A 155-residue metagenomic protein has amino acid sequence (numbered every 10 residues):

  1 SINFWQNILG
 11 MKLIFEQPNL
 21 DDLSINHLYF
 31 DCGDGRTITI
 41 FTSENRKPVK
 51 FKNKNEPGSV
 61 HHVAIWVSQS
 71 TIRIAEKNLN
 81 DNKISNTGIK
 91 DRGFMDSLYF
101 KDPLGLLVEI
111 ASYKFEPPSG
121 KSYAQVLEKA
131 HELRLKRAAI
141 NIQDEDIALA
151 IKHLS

Functional and structural regions predicted by a protein language model:
S1-I38: Core segments of cupin and vicinal oxygen chelate
N3, N7, R73-K77, D81: Replace "anionic and nucleotidyl ligands
S24, R46-F51: A short, acidic/glycine-rich surface segment
Y29-G33, K50-N78, D96-K101, L106: Vicinal oxygen chelate
T37-I40, E109-I110: Short glycine-/small-residue motifs
V49-N53, S119-S122: A short, polar/proline- and glycine-enriched secondary-structure boundary/capping micro-motif
E76-S155: Vicinal oxygen chelate
